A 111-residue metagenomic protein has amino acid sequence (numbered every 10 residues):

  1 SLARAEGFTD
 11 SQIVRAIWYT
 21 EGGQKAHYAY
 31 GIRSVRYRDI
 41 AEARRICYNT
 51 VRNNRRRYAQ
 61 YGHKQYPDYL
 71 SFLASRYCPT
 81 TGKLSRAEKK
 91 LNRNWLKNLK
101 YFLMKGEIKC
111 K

Functional and structural regions predicted by a protein language model:
S1: Short acidic-hydrophobic catalytic motif
A5-E6, S34-K111: Non-catalytic cell-wall polysaccharide-engagement segments
F8-K25: Short, functionally critical alpha-helical segments immediately adjacent to catalytic or ligand/cofactor-binding
H27-I32: Acidic/histidine-rich, surface-exposed loop or edge segments in extracytoplasmic proteins
